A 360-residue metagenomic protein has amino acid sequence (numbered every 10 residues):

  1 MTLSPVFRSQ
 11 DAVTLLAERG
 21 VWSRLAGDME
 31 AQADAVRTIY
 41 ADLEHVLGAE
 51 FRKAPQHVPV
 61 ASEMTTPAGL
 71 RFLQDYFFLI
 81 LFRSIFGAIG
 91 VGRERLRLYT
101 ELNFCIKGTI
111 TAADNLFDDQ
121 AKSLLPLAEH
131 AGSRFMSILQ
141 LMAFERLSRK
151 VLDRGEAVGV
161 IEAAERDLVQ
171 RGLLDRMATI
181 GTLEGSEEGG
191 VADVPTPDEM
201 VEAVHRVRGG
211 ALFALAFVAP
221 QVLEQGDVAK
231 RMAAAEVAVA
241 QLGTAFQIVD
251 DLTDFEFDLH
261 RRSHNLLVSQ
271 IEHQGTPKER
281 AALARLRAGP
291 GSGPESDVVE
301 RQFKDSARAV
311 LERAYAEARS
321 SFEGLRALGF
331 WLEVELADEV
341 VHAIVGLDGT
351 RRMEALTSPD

Functional and structural regions predicted by a protein language model:
M1-D34: Extreme N-terminal leader/anchor segments
G20, A49-I106, D198-A238, L242: Alpha-helical phosphate/pyrophosphate-handling elements in metalloenzyme active cores
V36-P59, L183-D193, I271-R301: Charged, glycine/proline-rich intrinsically disordered loops and linkers
A88-R93, D119, S123, L127 (+5 more regions): Inter-helical turn/loop segments and adjacent helix faces that build the functional surface of alpha-helical bundle
T111-G132, F144, F217-D227, A240-D305: Acidic, Mg2+-coordinating active-site segments of isoprenoid diphosphate-utilizing enzymes
M142-R166, H273-R326: Primarily interfacial, aromatic-capped hydrophobic alpha-helices that serve as membrane anchors
L168-L174: Eukaryote-biased recognition of C-terminal alpha-helical segments
E335-D360: Short, amphipathic C-terminal "tail helix"
